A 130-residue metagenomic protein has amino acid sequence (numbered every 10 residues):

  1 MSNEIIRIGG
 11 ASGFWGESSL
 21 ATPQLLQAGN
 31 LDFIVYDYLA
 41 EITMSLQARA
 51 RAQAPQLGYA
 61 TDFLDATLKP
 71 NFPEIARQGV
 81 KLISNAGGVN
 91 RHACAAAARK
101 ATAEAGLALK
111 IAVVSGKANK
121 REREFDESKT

Functional and structural regions predicted by a protein language model:
S2-K129: Metallocofactor- and cofactor-centric catalytic cores in central/energy metabolism, strongly enriched
